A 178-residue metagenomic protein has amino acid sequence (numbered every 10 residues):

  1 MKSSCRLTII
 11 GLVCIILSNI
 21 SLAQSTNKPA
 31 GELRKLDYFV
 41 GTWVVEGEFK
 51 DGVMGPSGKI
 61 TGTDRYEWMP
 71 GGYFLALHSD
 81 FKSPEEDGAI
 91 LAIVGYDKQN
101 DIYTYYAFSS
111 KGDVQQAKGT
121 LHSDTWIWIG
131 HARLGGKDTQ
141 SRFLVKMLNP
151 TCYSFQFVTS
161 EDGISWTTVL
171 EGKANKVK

Functional and structural regions predicted by a protein language model:
M1-I9: Bacterial N-terminal signal peptides that target proteins for export
K2-S3, L17-I20, Q24: Intrinsically disordered, low-complexity segments enriched in Ser/Pro/Gly/Ala and basic residues
T8-N19: Bacterial N-terminal signal peptides
L22-K178: Hydrophobic small-molecule pocket/channel-lining residues, especially in calycin-type beta-barrels
